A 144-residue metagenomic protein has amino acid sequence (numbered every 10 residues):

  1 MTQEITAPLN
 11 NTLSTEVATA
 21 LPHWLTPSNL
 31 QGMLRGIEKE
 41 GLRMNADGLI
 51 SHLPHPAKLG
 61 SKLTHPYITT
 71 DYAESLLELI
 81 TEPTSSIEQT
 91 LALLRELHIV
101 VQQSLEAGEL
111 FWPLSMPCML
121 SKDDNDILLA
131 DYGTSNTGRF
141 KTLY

Functional and structural regions predicted by a protein language model:
T2-Y144: Terminal catalytic/cofactor-binding subdomain
